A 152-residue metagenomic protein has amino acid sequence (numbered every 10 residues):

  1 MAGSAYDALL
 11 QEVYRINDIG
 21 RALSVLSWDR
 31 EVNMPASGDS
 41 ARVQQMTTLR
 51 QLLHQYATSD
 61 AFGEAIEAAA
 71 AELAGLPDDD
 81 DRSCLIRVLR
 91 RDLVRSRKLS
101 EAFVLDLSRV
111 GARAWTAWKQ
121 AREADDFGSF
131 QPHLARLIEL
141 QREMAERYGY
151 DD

Functional and structural regions predicted by a protein language model:
M1-D152: A well-structured
